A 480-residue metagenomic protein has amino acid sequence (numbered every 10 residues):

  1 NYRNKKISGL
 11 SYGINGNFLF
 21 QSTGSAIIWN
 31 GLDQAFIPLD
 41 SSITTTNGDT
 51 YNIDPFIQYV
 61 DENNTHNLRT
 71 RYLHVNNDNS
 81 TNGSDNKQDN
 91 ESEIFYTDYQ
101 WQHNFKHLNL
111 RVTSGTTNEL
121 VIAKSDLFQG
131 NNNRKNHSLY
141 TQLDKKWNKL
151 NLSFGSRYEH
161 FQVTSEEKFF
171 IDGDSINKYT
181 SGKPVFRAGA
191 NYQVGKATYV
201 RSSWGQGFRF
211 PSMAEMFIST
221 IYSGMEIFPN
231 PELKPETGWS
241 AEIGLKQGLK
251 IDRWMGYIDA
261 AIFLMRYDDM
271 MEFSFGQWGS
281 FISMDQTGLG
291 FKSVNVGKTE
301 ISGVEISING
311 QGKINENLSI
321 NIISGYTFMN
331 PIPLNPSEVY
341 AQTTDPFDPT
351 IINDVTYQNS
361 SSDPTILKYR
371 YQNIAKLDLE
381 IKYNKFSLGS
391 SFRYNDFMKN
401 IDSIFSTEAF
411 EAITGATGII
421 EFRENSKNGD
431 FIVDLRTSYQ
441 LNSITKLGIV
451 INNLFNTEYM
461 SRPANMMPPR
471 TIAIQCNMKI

Functional and structural regions predicted by a protein language model:
Y2-Y59, H66, Y72-Y96, D126 (+1 more regions): Flexible loop and strand-edge segments within Gram-negative outer membrane beta-barrel domains
K5-Y12, N63-L68, H107-V112, K149-S153 (+5 more regions): Repeated loop/turn-to-beta-strand initiation elements of outer-membrane beta-barrel proteins
G16-S22, D61-N63, Y72-N76, T116-K124 (+12 more regions): Transmembrane beta-strands of outer-membrane beta-barrel pores
I43-D49, D85-E93, F128-N136, G173-G182 (+6 more regions): Replace "Gram-negative outer membrane beta-barrel proteins" with "bacterial and organellar outer membrane beta-barrel
I57, H107-T117, S125-M265, D378-E380 (+1 more regions): Structural signature of Gram-negative outer-membrane beta-barrels, strongest in the C-terminal barrel of TonB-dependent
R69-R71, V75-N79, Q193, R201 (+3 more regions): Membrane-embedded beta-barrel scaffold of Gram-negative outer-membrane proteins
F208-R209, F273, R393-I420, E424-I480: C-terminal beta-signal and adjacent terminal beta-strands/loops of Gram-negative outer-membrane beta-barrel proteins
R253-Y257, A261-R266, L289-I404: Gram-negative outer-membrane beta-barrel transporters
